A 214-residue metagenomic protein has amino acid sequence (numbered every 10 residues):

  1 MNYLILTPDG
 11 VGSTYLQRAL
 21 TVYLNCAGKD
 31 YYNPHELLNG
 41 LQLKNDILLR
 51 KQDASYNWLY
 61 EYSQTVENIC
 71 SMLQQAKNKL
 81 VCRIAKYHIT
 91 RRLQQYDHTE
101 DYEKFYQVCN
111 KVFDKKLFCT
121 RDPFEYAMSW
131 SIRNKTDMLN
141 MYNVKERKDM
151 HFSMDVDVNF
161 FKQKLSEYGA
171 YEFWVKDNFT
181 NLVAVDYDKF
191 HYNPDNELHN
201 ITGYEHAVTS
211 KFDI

Functional and structural regions predicted by a protein language model:
M1-Q75: PAPS-dependent sulfotransferase catalytic core
L4-T7, G28-P34, L80-R83, K115-T120 (+1 more regions): A structural signal for short, well-ordered beta-strand segments and their strand-loop junctions that often border
G12-S13, R121, S210: Alpha-helical hinge/cap motifs
S71-K79, V108-V112: Flexible, charged surface loops at secondary-structure boundaries
I84-N181, K189-E205: PAPS-dependent sulfotransferase catalytic domain
T202-I214: C-terminal accessory extensions appended to soluble enzyme cores
